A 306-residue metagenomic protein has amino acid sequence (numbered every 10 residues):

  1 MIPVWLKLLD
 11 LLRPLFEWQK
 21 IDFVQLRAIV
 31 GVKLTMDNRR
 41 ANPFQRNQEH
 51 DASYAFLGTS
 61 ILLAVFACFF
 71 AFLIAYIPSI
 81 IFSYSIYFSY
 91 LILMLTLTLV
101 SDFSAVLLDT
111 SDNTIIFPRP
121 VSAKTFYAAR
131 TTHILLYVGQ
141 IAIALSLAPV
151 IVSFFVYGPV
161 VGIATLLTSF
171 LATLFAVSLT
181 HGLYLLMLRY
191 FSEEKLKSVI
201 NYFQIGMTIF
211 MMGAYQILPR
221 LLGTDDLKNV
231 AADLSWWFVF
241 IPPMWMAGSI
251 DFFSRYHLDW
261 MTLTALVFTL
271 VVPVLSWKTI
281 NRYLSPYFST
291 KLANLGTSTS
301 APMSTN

Functional and structural regions predicted by a protein language model:
M1-N113, S122-N306: Hydrophobic alpha-helical transmembrane segments of membrane proteins
